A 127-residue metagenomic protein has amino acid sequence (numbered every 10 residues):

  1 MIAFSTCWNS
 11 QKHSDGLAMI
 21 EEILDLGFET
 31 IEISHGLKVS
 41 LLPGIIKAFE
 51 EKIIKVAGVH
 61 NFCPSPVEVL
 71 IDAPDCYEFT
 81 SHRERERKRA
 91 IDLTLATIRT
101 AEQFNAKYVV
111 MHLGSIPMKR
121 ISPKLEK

Functional and structural regions predicted by a protein language model:
M1-S5, T30-E32, K55-G58, K107-V110: Structural preference for beta-strand elements that scaffold enzyme active sites
C7-H13, H60-E68, G114-I116: Short glycine-enriched loops at secondary-structure junctions
W8-D15, E32-K47, P117-K119: Acidic-and-aromatic substrate-binding clefts and catalytic sites of carbohydrate-active enzymes
W8-Q11, M19-I23, T30, S34-G36 (+3 more regions): Alpha/beta catalytic barrel-like cores
G16, L42, A90, T94: Aromatic/hydrophobic pocket-lining residues that form the small-molecule binding cavity in soluble enzyme cores
A18-D25, V39-V69, R99-N105: Acidic (Asp/Glu)-rich catalytic clusters
P64-C76, P123-E126: Short, flexible, mixed-charge acidic loops at enzyme active sites
E78-K127: Active-site acidic/histidine proton-transfer and metal-coordination neighborhood in alpha/beta enzyme cores
